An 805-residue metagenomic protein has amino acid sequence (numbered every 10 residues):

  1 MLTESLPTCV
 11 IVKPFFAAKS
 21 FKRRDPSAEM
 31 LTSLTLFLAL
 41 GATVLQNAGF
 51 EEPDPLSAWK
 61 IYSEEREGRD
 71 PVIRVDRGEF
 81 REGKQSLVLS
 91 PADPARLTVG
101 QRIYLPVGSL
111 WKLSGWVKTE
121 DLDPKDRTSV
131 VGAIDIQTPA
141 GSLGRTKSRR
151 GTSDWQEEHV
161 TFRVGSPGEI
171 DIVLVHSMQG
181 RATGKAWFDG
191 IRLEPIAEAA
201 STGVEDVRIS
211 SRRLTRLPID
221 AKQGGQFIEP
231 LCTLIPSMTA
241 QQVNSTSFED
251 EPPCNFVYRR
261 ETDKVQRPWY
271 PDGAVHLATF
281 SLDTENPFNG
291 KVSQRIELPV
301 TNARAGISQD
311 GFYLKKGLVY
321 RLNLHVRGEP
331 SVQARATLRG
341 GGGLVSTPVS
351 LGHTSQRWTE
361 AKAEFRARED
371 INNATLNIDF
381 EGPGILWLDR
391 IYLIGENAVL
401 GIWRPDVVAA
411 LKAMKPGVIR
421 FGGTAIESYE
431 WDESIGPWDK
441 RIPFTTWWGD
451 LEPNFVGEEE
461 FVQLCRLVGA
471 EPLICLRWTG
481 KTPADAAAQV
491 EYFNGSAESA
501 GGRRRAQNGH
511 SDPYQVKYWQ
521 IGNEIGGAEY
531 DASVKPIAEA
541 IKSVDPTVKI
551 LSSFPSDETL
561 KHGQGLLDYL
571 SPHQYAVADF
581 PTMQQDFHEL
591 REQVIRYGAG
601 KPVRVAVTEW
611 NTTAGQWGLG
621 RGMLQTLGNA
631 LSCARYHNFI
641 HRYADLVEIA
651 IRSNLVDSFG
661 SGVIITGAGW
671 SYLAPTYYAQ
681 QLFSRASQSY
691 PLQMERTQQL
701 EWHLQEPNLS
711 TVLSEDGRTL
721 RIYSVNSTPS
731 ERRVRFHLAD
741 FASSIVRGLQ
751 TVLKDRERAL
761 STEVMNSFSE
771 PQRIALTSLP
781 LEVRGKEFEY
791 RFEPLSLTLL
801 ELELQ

Functional and structural regions predicted by a protein language model:
G41-N454, E471, K481, A487 (+5 more regions): Extracellular and organelle-lumenal recognition/adhesion modules and their flexible linkers in secreted
Q226, L324, K415, C465 (+8 more regions): Conserved, mostly hydrophobic/aromatic
P230-L231, A606-S687, P691-S710: Aromatic/acidic polysaccharide-binding cleft in carbohydrate-active enzymes
Y392-G401, R441-N454, P472-G480, Q520-D531 (+2 more regions): The substrate-binding groove and active-site-proximal loops of carbohydrate-active enzymes, especially glycoside
E396-P416, F461, T482-V516, A540-V544 (+2 more regions): An active-site-proximal structural segment forming one wall of the substrate-binding cleft that immediately precedes
S511-Y514, I525-I640: Active-site neighborhood of glycoside hydrolase catalytic domains
Q705-S743, L749-E757, T798-E801: Carbohydrate-binding surface patches
S743-F788: Acidic, Ser/Thr/Pro-rich beta/coil linker or hinge segments at domain junctions
